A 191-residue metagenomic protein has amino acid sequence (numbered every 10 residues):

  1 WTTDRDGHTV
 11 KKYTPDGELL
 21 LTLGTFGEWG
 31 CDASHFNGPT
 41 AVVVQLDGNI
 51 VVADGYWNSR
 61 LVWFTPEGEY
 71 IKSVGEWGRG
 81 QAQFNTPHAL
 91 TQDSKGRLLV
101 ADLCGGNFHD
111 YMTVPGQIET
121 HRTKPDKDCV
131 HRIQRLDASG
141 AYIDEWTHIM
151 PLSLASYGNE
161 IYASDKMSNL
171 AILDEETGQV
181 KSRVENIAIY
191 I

Functional and structural regions predicted by a protein language model:
W1-I191: Eukaryotic scaffold repeat domains enriched in small/polar residues
